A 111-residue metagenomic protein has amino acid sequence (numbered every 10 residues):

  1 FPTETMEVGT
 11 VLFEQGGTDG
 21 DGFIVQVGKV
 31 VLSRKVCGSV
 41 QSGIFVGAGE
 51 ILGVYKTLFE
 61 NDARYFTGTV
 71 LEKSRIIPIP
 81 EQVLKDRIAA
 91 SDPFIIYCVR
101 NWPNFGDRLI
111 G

Functional and structural regions predicted by a protein language model:
F1-T10: Short proline/glycine- and basic residue-enriched helix-capping loop/turn segments at helix->loop/beta transitions
P2, S39-S42, V54, L84 (+1 more regions): Glycine-rich, flexible loop/turn motifs
T10-E72: Cyclic nucleotide-binding regulatory domains
R34-V36, K56, P80, I88-S91: Short, flexible helix/strand-to-coil boundary loops that buttress conserved ligand/catalytic motifs in alpha/beta
A63-F66, Q82-G111: A small-molecule sensor/coupling module
S74-V83: A short hydrophobic beta-strand segment most commonly corresponding to one strand of the jelly-roll/cupin
